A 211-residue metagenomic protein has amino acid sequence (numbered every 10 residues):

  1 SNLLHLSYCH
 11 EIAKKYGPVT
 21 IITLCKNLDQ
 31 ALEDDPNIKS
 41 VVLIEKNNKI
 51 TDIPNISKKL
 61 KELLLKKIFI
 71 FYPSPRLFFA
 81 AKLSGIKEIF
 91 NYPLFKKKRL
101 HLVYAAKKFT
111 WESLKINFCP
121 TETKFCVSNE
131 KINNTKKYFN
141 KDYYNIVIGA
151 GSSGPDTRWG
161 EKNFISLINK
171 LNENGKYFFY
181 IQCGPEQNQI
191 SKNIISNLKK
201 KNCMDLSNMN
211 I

Functional and structural regions predicted by a protein language model:
S1-V103, N197, L206, I211: Active-site and donor-binding regions of nucleotide-sugar-utilizing enzymes
I12, A106, F164: Residue-level signal for inorganic ion chemistry
T20-T23, G149, F179-C183: Short beta-strand segments
P54, E161-I211: Donor-binding and catalytic core of enzymes assembling or modifying cell-surface/extracellular glycoconjugates
P73-P75, G151-G154, P185: Short glycine-rich anion-binding loops that position phosphate/pyrophosphate groups of nucleotides and phosphorylated
F78, D156-T157, Q189: Glycine/Thr-rich phosphate-binding loops of Rossmann-like dinucleotide-binding domains
I86, F90-T157, E161: Mid-sequence helix-capping/hinge segment at a functional interface
